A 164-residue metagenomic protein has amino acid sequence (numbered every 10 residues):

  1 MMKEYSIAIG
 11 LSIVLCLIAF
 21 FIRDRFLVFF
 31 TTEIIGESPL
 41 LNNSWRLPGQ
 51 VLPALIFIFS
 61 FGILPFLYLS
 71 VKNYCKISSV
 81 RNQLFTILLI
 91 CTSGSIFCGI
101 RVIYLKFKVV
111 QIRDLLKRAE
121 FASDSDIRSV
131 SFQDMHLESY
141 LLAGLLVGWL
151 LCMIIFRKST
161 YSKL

Functional and structural regions predicted by a protein language model:
M1-I56: Transmembrane alpha-helical insertion/packing segments
M1-M2, L67-G94, F156-L164: Cytoplasmic juxtamembrane regions at transmembrane-helix boundaries
I7-R23, L84-K106: Hydrophobic alpha-helical membrane-insertion segments
I13-A19, F59-P65, T92-S95, L145-L151: Hydrophobic core of alpha-helical transmembrane segments in multi-pass integral membrane proteins
F26-F29, Y104-Q111, I154-K163: Juxtamembrane/interface segments at transmembrane-helix termini
L47-S60, S123-W149: Hydrophobic alpha-helical transmembrane segments
F61-N73, D126, L150-I154: Alpha-helical transmembrane segments in multipass membrane proteins, preferentially the mid-helix core
G99-F121: Juxtamembrane non-transmembrane "cap" segments at the membrane-aqueous interface of multi-pass membrane proteins
